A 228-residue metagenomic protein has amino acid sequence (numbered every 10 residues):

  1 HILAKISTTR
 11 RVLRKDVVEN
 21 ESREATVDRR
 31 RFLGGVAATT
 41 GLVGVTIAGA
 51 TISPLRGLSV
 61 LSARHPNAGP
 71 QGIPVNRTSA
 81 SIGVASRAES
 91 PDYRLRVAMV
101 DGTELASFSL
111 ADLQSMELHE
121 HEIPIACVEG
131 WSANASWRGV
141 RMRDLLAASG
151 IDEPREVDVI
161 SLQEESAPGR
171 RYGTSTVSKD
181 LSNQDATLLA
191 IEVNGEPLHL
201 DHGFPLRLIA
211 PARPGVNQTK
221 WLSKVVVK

Functional and structural regions predicted by a protein language model:
H1-V27: N-terminal secretory signal peptides
K5, L33-G34, S81: General helical structural elements
S7-R10, T40-L42, V216: Short amphipathic alpha-helical segments with coiled-coil-like heptad repeat character
V18-V43: N-terminal secretory signal peptides and thylakoid transit peptides that target proteins across membranes
L33-T40, G49, R143-L146: Short, well-ordered alpha-helical packing segments
L42-R56: Alpha-helical transmembrane segments and their membrane-interface junctions in multi-pass membrane proteins
I52-K228: Structured, non-membrane catalytic/scaffold regions adjacent to prosthetic-group chemistry
